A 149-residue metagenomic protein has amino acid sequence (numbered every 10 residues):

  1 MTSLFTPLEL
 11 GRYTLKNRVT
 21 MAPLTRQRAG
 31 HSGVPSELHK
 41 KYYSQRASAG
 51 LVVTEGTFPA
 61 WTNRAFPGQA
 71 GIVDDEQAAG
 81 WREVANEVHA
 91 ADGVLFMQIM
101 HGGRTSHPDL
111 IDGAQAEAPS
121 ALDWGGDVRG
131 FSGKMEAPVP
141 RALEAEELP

Functional and structural regions predicted by a protein language model:
M1-G11, V19, P23-K41: An N-cap/entry alpha-helix motif that binds or orients negatively charged groups
R18-T20, L51-V53, V94-F96: Structural preference for beta-strand elements that scaffold enzyme active sites
M21, R46, V88, M97: Conserved, mostly hydrophobic/aromatic
L24-E37, F66-V73, R104-P108, K134-P149: Active-site mouth loops of central-metabolism enzymes
L38-A60: Catalytic domains of carbohydrate-active enzymes, especially glycoside hydrolases
V53-Q77, I99-D112: Glycine-rich, proline-tolerant flexible connector loops at the mouths of alpha/beta enzymes
Q69-L95: Alpha-helix-loop-beta-strand connector modules within alpha/beta enzyme cores
V94, M100-P149: Non-globular sequence segments
